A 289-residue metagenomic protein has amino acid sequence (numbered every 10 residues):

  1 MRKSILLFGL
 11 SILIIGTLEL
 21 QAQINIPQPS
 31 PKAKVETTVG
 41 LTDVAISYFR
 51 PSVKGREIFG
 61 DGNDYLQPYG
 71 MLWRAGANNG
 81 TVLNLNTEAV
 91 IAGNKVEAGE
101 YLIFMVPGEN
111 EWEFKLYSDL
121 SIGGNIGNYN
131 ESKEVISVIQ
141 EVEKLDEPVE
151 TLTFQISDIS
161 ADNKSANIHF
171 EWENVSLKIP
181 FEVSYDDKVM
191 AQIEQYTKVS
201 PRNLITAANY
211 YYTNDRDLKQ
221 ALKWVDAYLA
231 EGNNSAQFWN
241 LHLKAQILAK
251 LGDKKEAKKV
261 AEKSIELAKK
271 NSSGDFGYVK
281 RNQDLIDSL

Functional and structural regions predicted by a protein language model:
M1-N25: Bacterial Sec-dependent N-terminal signal peptides
I24-G40: Short N-terminal segments immediately surrounding and downstream of signal-peptide cleavage
E36-V39, D43-I46, Y210: Amphipathic alpha-helical packing elements
I46-A98, F104-V199, S235: Extended, well-structured beta-strand/loop surface patches that form recognition or cofactor-anchoring regions within
Q192-Q246, K250-E256, E266: Alpha-helical adaptor scaffolds
N233-W239, A268-N282: Boundary/linker segments of alpha-helical solenoid repeat arrays
A249-V260, D284-L289: Alpha-helical linker/edge segments of TPR/alpha-solenoid repeat scaffolds and analogous pre-/post-domain helices
